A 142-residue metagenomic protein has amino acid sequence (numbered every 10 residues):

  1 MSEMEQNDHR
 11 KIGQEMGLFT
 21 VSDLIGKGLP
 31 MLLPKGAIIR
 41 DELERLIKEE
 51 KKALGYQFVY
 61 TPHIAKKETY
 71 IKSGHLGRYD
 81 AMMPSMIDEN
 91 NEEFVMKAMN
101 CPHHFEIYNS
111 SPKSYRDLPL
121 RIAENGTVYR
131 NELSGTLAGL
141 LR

Functional and structural regions predicted by a protein language model:
M1-L141: Auxiliary tRNA-acceptor-end handling modules of aminoacyl-tRNA synthetases
